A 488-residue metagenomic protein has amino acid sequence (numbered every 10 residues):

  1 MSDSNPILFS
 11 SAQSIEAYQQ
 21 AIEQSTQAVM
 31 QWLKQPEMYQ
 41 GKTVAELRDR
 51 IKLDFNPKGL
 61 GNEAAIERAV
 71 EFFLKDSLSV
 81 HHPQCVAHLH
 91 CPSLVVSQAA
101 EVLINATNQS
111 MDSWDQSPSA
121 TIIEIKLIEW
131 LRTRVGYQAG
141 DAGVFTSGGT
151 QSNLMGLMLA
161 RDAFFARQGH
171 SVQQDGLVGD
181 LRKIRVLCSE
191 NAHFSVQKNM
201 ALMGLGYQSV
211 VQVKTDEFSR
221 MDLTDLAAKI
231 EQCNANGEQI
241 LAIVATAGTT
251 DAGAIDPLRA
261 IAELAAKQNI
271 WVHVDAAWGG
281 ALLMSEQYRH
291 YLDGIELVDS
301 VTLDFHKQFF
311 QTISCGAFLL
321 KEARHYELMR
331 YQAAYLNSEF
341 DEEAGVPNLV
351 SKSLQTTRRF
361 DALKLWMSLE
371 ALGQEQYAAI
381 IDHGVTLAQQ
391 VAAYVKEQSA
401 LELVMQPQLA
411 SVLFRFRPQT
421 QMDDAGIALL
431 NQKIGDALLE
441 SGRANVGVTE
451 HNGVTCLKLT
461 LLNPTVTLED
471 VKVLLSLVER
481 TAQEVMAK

Functional and structural regions predicted by a protein language model:
S2-G140, L439-E440, A444, L462 (+3 more regions): N-terminal entrance/gating region of PLP-dependent enzymes' catalytic architecture
S119, S152-M155, L159-E327: Conserved PLP-enzyme active-site core in the AAT-like
A139-G140, L181, M405-A410, E450-V454: Short Gly/Ser/Thr- and Asp/Glu-enriched loop/turn motifs at secondary-structure junctions
G294-S399: Active-site C-terminal subdomain of aminotransferase-like
E402-A437: Conserved PLP-binding catalytic core of the aspartate aminotransferase-like
S411, E440-K458: Conserved PLP cofactor-binding pocket of PLP-dependent enzymes
E450-K488: PLP-dependent enzyme catalytic core of the Aspartate aminotransferase-like
